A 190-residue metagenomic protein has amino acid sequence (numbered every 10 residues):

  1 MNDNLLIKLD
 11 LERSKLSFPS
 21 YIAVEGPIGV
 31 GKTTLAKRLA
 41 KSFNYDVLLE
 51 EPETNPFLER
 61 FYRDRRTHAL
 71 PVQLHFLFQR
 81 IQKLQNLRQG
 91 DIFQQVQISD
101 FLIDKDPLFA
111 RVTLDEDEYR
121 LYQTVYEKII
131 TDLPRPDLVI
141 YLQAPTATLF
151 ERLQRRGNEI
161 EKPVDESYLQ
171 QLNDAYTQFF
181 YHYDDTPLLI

Functional and structural regions predicted by a protein language model:
M1-S20: Extreme N-terminal, non-catalytic leader segments that precede Walker-type/kinase nucleotide-binding cores
V24: Hydrophobic anchor at the beta1->P-loop junction of P-loop NTPases
P27: P-loop (Walker A) phosphate-binding loop of NTP-binding proteins
K32: Conserved lysine of the Walker
L35-A36, A40: Post-Walker A alpha-helix
K41-Q79: Conserved substrate/cofactor phosphate-moiety recognition/catalytic segment in nucleotide-dependent phosphotransferases
H68, V72-P134: Glycine-rich phosphate-binding loop used to anchor ATP phosphates in small-molecule kinases, encompassing both
D106-D174: A glycine- and Lys/Arg-enriched "phosphate-lid" helix/loop adjacent to the NTP-binding pocket of small-molecule kinases
